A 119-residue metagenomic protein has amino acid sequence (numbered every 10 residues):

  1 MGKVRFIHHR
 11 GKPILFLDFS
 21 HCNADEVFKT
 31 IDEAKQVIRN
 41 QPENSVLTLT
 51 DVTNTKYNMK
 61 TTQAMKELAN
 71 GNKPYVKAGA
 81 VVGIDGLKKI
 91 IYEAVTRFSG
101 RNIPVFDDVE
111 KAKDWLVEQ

Functional and structural regions predicted by a protein language model:
M1-Q119: Amphipathic, Lys/Arg-enriched alpha-helical "gate/interface" segment within cytosolic domains that mediates
